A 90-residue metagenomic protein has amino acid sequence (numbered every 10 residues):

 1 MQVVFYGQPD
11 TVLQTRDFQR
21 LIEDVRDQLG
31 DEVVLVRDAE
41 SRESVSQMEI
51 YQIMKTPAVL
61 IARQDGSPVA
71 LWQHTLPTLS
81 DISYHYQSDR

Functional and structural regions predicted by a protein language model:
M1-G30: Local sequence-structure signature of Cys/Sec-based thiol-disulfide redox active-site neighborhoods
M1-Q2, T56-A58: Short, surface-exposed beta-edge/turn micro-motifs
P9, D38-A39, Q73: Conserved residues at beta->alpha junctions
T15, V34-R37: A structural signal for the main folded, soluble domain(s) of proteins
R16, R26, V45-Q47, W72: N-terminal, helix-rich and Lys/Arg-enriched segments in bacterial and organellar proteins
F18-R20, E49-Y51, T75: Short, glycine/charged-enriched secondary-structure capping and boundary segments
V36-T56, I82-R90: Thioredoxin-like thiol-disulfide oxidoreductase module
I61-R90: Non-catalytic, surface beta->alpha helical segment in thiol-disulfide oxidoreductase systems
